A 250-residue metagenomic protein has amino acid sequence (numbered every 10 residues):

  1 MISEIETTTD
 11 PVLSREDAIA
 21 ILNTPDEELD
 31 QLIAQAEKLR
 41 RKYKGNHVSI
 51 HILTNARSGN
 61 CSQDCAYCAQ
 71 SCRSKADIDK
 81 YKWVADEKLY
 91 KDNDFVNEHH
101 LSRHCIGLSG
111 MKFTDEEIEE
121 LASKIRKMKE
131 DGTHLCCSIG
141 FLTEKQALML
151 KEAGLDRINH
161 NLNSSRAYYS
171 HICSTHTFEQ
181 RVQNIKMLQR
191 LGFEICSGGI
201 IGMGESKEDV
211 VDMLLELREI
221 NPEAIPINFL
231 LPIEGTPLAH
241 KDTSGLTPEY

Functional and structural regions predicted by a protein language model:
M1-E27, L215-Y250: Auxiliary Fe-S-binding modules of radical SAM enzymes
I33-R73, Y81-C105: N-terminal pre-triad scaffold of radical SAM enzymes
H51-T54, K75-I78, C105-E117, Y168-Y169 (+1 more regions): Glycine-rich, proline-tolerant flexible connector loops at the mouths of alpha/beta enzymes
I52-T54, S71-E87, C136-L142, S174 (+1 more regions): Active-site mouth loops of central-metabolism enzymes
N55, S71, S109-M111, S138-L142 (+3 more regions): Active-site beta-loop-alpha junctions enriched in small/polar residues
C65, S102-H104, D115-I200: Radical SAM/AdoMet-radical enzyme domain recognition
V84, F113-E116, E120, C173-Q180 (+2 more regions): Alpha-helix N-cap and loop-to-helix initiation/capping positions
G107, E130-G132, E179-P237: Conserved C-terminal portion of the radical SAM core fold that forms the substrate/S-adenosylmethionine-binding
